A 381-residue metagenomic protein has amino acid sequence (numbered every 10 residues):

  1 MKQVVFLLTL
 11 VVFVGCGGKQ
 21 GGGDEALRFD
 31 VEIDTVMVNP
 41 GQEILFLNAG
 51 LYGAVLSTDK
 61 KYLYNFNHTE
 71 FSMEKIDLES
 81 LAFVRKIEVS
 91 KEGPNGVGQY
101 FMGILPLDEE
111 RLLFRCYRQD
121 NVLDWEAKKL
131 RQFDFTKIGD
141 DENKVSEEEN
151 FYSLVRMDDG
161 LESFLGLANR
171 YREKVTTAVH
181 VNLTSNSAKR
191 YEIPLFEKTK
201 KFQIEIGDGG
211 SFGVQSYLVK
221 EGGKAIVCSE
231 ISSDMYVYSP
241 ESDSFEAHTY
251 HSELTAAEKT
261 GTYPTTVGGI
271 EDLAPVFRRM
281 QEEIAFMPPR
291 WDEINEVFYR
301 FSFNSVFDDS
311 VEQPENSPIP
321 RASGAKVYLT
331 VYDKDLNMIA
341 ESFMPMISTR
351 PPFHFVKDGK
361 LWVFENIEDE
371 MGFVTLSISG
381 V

Functional and structural regions predicted by a protein language model:
V14-G15: C-terminal motif of bacterial Sec signal peptides marking the signal peptidase cleavage site
G23-G50, N337-S342: A short helix->beta-strand "capping" segment at the edge of beta-propeller domains
G41-M73, M287-S310: Beta-strand-rich domains and repeat architectures in extracellular enzymes and scaffolds, especially beta-propellers
G50-S57, M102-L107, N150-G160, D208-E221 (+2 more regions): Structural signature of eukaryotic scaffold interfaces centered on beta-propeller domains
A82-R111, Y117, K137-E147, M344-R350: Blade-loop segments of beta-propeller domains
R118-Q119, W125-D159, L165-R170: Asp-box/WD-like beta-propeller blade repeats and closely related beta-sheet repeat scaffolds
L165-R170, F301-S323, F373-V374: Short, conserved, GDST-rich strand-edge loop motifs in beta-rich repeat architectures
V175-N186, P318-D335, T375-G380: Beta-propeller blade signature
